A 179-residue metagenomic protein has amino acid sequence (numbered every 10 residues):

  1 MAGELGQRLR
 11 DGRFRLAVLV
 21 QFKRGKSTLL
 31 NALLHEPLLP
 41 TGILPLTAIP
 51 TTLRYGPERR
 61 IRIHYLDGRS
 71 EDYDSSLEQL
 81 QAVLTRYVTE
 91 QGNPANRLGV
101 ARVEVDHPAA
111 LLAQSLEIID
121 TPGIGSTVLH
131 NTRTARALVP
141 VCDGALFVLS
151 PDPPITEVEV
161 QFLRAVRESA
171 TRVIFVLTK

Functional and structural regions predicted by a protein language model:
M1-R10: N-terminal pre-Walker A segment at the start of P-loop NTPase domains
R10-R24, T28-K179: Globular "head" domains of long coiled-coil molecular machines
